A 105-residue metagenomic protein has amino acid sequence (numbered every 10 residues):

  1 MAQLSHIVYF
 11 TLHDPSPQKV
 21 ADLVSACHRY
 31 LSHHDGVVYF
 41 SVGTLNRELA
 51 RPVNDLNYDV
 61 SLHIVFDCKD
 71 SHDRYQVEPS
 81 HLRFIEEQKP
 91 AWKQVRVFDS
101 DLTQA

Functional and structural regions predicted by a protein language model:
M1-D59, H63, D67-R74, D101-A105: Short S/T/G/P-rich N-terminal loop/turn motif that feeds into the first structured element of a domain
G36-S41, E87-D99: Conserved short beta-strand edge segments in small beta-sheet-based binding/regulatory domains
K69-V95: C-terminal structural segments of small proteins and small subunits
